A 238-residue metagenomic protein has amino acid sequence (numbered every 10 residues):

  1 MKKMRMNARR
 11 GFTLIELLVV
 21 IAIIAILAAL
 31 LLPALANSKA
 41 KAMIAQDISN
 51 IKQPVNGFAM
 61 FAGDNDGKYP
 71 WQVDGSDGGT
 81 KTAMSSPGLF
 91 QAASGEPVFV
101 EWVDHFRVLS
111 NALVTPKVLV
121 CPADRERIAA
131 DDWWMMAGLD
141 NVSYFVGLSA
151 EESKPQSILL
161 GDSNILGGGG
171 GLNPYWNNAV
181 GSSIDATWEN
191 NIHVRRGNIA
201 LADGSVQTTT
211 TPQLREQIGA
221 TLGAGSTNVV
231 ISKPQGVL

Functional and structural regions predicted by a protein language model:
K2-T115: Hydrophobic alpha-helical segments and their capping/adjacent flexible loops that form interface surfaces
D47, N65, H105, K117 (+4 more regions): Residues that flank catalytic or metal-binding motifs in active/ligand-binding sites
A59-F61, S76-D77, D124-A129, S163-G167 (+2 more regions): Short, solvent-exposed loop/turn segments at secondary-structure junctions
A62, P70-W71, V118-P122, S157-L160 (+2 more regions): Structural recognition of the beta-strand scaffold that forms the well-ordered cores of secreted hydrolase catalytic
Q72-D74, K81-M84, A130-A137, G170-N173 (+2 more regions): Short aromatic-enriched loop/helix-cap "lid" or pocket-rim segments at secondary-structure transitions that line
V98-F106, M136-E151, S183-E189, K233-Q235: A Trp-anchored, charged/polar loop motif used as the substrate-binding/catalytic surface of acyl/ester-handling
S110-V180: Acidic, glycine-rich loop-and-strand cores that form catalytic or ligand-binding grooves in diverse globular domains
G168-L238: C-terminal accessory segments of extracellular proteins
